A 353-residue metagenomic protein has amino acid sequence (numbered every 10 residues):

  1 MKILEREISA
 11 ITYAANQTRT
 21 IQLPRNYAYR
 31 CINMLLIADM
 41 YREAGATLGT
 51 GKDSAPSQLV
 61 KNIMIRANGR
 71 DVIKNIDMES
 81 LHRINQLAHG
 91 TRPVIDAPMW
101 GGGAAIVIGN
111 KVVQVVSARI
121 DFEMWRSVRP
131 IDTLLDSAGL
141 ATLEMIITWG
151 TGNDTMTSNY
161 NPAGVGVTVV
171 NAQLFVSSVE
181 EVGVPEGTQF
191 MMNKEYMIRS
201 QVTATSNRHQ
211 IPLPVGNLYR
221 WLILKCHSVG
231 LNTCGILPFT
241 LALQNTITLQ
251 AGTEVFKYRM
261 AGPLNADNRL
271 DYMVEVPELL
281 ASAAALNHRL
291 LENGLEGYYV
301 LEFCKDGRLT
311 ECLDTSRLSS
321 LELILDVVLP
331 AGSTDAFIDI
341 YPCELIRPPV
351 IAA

Functional and structural regions predicted by a protein language model:
M1-A353: Beta-strand-centric surfaces of beta-sandwich/beta-rich domains
